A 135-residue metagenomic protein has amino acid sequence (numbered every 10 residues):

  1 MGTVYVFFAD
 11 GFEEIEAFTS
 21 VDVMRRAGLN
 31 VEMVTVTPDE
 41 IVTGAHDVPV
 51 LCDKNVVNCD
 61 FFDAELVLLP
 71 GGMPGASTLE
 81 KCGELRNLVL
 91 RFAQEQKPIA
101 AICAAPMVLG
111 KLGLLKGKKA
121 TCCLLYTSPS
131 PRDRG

Functional and structural regions predicted by a protein language model:
M1-E95, M107-G117: Extended, subdomain-level signal for the structured scaffold at the beginning of enzyme domains
V56, L124-L125: Short, acidic/turn-prone active-site loops that include or flank metal/cofactor- and phosphate-binding residues
I102-C103: Short, thiol/selenol-centered motifs that function as redox-active sites or metal-ligating centers
A120: Anionic-ligand binding patches
Y126-G135: Single conserved hydrophobic/aromatic residue that forms the stacking wall/gate of nucleotide- or nucleobase-binding
